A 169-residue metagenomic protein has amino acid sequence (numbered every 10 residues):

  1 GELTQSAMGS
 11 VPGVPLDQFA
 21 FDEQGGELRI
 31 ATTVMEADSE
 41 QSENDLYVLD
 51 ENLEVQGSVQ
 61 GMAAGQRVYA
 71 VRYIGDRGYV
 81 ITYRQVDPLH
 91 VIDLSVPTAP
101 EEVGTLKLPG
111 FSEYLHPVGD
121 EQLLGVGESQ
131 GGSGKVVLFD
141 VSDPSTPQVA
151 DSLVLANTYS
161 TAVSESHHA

Functional and structural regions predicted by a protein language model:
G1-A169: Feature marking well-ordered beta-strand scaffolds used for ligand recognition
